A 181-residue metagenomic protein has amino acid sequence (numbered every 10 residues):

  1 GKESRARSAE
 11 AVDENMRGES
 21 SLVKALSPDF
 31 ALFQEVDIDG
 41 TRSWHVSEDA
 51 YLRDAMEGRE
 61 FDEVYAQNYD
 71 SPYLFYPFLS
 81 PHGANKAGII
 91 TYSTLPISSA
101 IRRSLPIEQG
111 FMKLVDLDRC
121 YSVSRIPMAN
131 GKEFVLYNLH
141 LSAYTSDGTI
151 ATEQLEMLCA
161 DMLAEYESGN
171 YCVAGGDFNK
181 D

Functional and structural regions predicted by a protein language model:
G1-A6, I101-R103, E133-S142: Active-site-proximal beta-strand elements of phosphoester/diester hydrolases
G1-G58, D62-Y76: N-terminal, active-site-proximal structural segment of metallo-dependent hydrolase catalytic domains
G1-M16, P77, Q109-D116, S142-I150: Acidic/histidine-rich helix-loop elements that form or flank divalent-metal/phosphate-binding sites at the catalytic
V36, L139-L141, G176-F178: Active-site metal-binding loops of divalent metal-dependent hydrolases
R42-W44, F61-S93, K113, G148 (+2 more regions): Active site of divalent-metal-dependent phosphoester/diester hydrolases
D54-G58, G83-A100, P127: Conserved beta strand-loop-helix elements of the APE1-like EEP
K86-I89, L117-V123: Short hydrophobic/aromatic beta-strand or adjacent loop that forms the aromatic wall/cage of a ligand/substrate-binding
T145-D181: Metal-dependent phosphoesterases centered on the DNase I-like endonuclease/exonuclease/phosphatase
